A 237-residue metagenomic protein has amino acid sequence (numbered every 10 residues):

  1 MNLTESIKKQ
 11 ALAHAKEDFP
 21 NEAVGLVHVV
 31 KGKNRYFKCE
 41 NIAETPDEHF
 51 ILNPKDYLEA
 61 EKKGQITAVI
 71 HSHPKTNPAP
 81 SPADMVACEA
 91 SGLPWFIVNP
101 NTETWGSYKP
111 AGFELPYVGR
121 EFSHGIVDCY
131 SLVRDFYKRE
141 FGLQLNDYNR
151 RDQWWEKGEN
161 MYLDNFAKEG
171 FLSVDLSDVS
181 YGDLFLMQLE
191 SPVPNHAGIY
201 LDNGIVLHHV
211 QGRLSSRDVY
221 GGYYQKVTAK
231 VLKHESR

Functional and structural regions predicted by a protein language model:
M1-I66, K75-G112: Conserved beta-strand-loop surface patch within small alpha/beta domains used for substrate/adaptor or ligand engagement
Q65-N77, Y223-A229: Extended, compositionally biased flexible segments
Y117-S123: Second-shell loop/turn segments in exported
H124-E140: Active-site nucleophilic cysteine motif
L143-W154: Short acidic alpha-helical/loop segments enriched in Asp/Glu that coordinate divalent cations
D152-S215, Y220: ...with weaker cross-activation on analogous glycine-rich loops/strands in unrelated enzymes
D218-R237: Glycine- and charge-enriched low-complexity intrinsically disordered segments
